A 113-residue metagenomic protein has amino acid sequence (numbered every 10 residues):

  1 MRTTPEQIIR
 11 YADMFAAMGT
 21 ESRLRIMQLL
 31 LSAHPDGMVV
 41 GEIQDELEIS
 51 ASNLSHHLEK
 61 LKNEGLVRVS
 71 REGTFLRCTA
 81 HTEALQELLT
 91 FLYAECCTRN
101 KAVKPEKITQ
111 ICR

Functional and structural regions predicted by a protein language model:
M1, S22-L24, S70, L76 (+2 more regions): Short, intrinsically disordered low-complexity segments
M1-Y11, L31-S32, L85-R113: Amphipathic alpha-helical dimerization/coiled-coil segments that flank or bridge DNA-binding/regulatory modules
E6, R10-S50, E72-A84: N-terminal helix-turn-helix DNA-binding core of bacterial DNA-binding proteins
T20, K62, A80-E83, C96-K101: Short linear sequence elements within intrinsically disordered, low-complexity coil regions
D45, K62-N63: Alpha-helical residues within the helix-turn-helix
L58-E59: Short, hydrophobic-biased segments on the C-terminal half of alpha helices that form "recognition helices"
